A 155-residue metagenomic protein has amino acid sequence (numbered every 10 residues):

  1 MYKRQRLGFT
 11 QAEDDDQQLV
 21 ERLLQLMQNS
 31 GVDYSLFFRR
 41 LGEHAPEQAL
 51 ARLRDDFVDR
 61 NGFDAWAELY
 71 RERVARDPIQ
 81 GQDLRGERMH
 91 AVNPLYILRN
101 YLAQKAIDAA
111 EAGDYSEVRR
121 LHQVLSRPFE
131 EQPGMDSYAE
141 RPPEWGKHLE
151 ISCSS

Functional and structural regions predicted by a protein language model:
K3-S155: Regulatory N- and C-terminal appendages and interdomain linkers associated with kinase/kinase-like NTP transferase
